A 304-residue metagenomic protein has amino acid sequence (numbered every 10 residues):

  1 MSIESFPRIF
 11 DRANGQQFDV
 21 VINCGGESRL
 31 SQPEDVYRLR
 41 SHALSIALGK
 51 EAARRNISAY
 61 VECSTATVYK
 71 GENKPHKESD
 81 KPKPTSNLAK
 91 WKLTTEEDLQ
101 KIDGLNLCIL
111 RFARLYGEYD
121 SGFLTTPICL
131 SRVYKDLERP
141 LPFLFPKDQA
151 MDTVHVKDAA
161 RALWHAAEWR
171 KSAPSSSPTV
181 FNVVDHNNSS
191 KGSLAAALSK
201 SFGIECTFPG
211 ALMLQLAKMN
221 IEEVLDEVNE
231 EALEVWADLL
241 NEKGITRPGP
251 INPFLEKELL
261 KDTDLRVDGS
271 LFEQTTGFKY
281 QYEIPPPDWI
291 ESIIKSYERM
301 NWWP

Functional and structural regions predicted by a protein language model:
S2-A47, E51, Y69, N73-K74: NAD(P)H-binding glycine-rich loop region in Rossmannoid oxidoreductase-like domains and their noncatalytic homologs
I46-L88, C108: Conserved Rossmann-fold NAD(P)-dependent oxidoreductase catalytic core, especially the SDR/UDP-sugar
K83-A113: Active-site Tyr-X1-5-Lys
K101-M151, V156-D158, W164-H165, L198: NAD(P)-dependent short-chain dehydrogenase/reductase
G117, F143-A150, T179-S189, S199 (+1 more regions): Glycine-rich Rossmann NAD(P)(H)-binding loop
A159, L163, V183, L194 (+2 more regions): Non-catalytic, hydrophobic alpha-helical segments
H165-L255, D268-G269, Y297: Mid/C-terminal beta-alpha module of Rossmann-like enzyme folds, strongest in SDR-family dehydrogenases/epimerases
